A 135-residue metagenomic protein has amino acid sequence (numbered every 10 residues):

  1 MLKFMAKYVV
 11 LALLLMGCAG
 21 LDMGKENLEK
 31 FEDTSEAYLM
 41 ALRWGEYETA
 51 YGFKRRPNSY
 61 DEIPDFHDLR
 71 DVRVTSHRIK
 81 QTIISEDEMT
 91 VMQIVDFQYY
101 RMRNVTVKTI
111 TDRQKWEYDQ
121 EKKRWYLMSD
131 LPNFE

Functional and structural regions predicted by a protein language model:
M1, R43-E46, R101: Secondary-structure transition/hinge residues
M1-G20: Sec-dependent bacterial lipoprotein signal peptides
M16, E48, K123: Glycine-centered loop/turn positions within well-structured domains that cap or flank conserved ligand/cofactor-binding
G17-W44: Short, low-complexity N-terminal intrinsically disordered segments enriched in polar/charged residues
E32-D33, Y47-M92: Short solvent-exposed beta->alpha transition segments
A37-G45, F53-P57, D119: Structured segments of extracytoplasmic/periplasmic soluble domains in secreted or envelope-associated proteins
E86-E135: Exposed beta-sheet edge and beta->alpha loop/turn motif
